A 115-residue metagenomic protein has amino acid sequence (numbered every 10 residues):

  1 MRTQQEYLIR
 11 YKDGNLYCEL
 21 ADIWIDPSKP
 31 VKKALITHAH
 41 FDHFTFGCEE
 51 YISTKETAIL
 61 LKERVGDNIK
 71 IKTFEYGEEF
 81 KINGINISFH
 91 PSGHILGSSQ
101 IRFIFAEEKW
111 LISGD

Functional and structural regions predicted by a protein language model:
T3-R10, N15-C18, W24-S28, K33 (+1 more regions): His/Asp/Glu-rich metal-coordinating catalytic cores of metallo-dependent phosphodiesterases/hydrolases acting on
H38: Conserved G/P- and acidic residue-centered "switch" motifs that form tight phosphate/ATP-binding loops in soluble
